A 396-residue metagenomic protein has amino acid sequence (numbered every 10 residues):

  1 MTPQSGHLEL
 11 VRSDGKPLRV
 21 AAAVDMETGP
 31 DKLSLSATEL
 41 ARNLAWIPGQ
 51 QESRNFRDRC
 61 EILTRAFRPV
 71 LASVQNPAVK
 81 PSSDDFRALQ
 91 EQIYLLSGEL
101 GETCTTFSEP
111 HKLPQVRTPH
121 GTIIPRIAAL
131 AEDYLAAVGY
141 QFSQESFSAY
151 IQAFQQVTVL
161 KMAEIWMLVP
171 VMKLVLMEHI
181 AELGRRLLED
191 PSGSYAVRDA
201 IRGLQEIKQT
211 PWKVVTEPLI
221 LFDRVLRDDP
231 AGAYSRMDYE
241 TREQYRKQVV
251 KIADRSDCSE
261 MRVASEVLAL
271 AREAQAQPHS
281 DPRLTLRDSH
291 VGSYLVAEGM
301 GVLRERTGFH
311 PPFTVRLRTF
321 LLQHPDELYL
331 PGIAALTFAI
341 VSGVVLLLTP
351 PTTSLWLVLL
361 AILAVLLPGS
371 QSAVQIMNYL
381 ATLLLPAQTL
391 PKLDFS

Functional and structural regions predicted by a protein language model:
P3-V79, Y94, M177, R185-R186 (+1 more regions): Basic, amphipathic N-terminal segments
N55-F56, Q115-P119, Y134-Y140, V169 (+1 more regions): A ubiquitous short alpha-helical element
P77-E145: Active-site acidic catalytic loop and adjacent metal/ATP-binding pocket of ATP-dependent phosphoryl transfer enzymes
A88-Q92, Q115-R126, S146, L168-L176 (+4 more regions): Secondary-structure capping and boundary motifs in well-ordered enzyme cores
C104-H111, Y134, V138, Q155-T158 (+3 more regions): Structural motif corresponding to the C-terminal cap of alpha-helices
I123-I165, M172-L188: Active-site activation/catalytic loop segments of kinase-like enzymes and analogous catalytic loops in related
Q156-V157, M167, L383, A387: Cytosolic/matrix-facing juxtamembrane and C-terminal tails of multi-pass cellular membrane proteins
